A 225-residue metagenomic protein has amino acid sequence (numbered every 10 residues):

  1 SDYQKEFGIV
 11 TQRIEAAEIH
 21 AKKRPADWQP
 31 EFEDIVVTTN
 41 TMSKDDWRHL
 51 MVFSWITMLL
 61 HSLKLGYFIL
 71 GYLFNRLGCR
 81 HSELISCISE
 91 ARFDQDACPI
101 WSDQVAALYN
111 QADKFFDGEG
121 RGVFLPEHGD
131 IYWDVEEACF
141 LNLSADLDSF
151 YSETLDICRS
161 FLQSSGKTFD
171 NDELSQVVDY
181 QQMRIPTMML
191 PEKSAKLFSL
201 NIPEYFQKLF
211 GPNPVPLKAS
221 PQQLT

Functional and structural regions predicted by a protein language model:
S1-I88, A195-F198, P203-T225: A structural motif corresponding to the C-terminal lobe/cap of the Radical SAM core domain
Q4, Q12, Q29, Q95 (+7 more regions): Residue-identity detector for glutamine
W47-S165: C-terminal non-catalytic alpha-helical accessory regions
P126-T225: Charge-dense, extended regions
